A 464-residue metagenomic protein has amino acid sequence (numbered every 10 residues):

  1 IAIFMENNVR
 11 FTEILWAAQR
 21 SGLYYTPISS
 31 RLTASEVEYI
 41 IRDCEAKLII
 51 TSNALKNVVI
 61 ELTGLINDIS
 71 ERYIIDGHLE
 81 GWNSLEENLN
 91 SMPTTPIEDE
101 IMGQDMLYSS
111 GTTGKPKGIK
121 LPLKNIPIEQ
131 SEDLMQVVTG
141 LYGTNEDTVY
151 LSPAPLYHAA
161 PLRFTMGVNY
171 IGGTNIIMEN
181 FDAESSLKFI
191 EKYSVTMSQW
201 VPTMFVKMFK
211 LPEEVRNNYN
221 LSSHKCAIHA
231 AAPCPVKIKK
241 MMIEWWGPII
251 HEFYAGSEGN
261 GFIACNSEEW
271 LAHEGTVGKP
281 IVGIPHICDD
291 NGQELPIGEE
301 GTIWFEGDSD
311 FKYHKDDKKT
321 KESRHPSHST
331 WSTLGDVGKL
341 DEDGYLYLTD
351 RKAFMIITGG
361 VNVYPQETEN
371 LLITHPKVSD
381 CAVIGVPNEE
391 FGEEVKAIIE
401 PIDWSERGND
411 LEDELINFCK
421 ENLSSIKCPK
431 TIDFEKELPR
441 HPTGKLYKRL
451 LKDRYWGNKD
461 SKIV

Functional and structural regions predicted by a protein language model:
I1-L32, N362, P401: Conserved AMP-binding/adenylate-forming
W16-S21, D43, H158, N169-Y170: Short hydrophobic alpha-helices that are characteristic scaffold elements of the AMP-binding
L32, E38, I49, K188 (+9 more regions): AMP-binding/adenylate-forming catalytic core of the ANL superfamily
V58-L107, K115, K124-M135, L211-E214: ANL superfamily adenylate-forming
L107, Y170, V195-W200, F209-H273 (+3 more regions): Gly/Ser/Thr-rich phosphate-binding loop
K117-K120, S131-V138, Y150, L187-F189 (+8 more regions): Adenylate-forming
P127-V149, P153, Y157-M197, L211: Conserved AMP-binding/adenylation subdomain of ANL enzymes
P233, A272-D316, S323, D343: Adenylate-forming AMP-binding core of the ANL superfamily, especially NRPS adenylation
